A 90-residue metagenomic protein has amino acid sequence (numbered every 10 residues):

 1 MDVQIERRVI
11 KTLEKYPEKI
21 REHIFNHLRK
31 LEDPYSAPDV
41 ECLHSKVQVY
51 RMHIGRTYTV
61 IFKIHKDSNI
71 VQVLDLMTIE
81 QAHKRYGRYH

Functional and structural regions predicted by a protein language model:
M1-H27: Arg/Lys-rich, positively charged N-terminal/basic patches that mediate binding to nucleic acids
D2, E22, T57-T59, K63-H90: Enriched for short, Lys/Arg-rich terminal
Q4, H44-K46, L74: Solvent-exposed beta-strand sheet faces enriched in polar/charged residues
R8, Q48, T57: Residue-level recognition of oxygen-bearing side chains
T12, H27, C42, V73-D75: Residue-level recognition of specific faces of alpha-helices
L13-K15, E41-L43, M52-H53, K63-I64: Short histidine-centered beta-strand/loop micro-motifs that create catalytic or ligand/metal-coordination sites
P17, I24, Y35, Y86-G87: Short, flexible helix/strand-to-coil boundary loops that buttress conserved ligand/catalytic motifs in alpha/beta
R29-M52: A short, surface-exposed loop/turn module that caps and links secondary-structure elements
